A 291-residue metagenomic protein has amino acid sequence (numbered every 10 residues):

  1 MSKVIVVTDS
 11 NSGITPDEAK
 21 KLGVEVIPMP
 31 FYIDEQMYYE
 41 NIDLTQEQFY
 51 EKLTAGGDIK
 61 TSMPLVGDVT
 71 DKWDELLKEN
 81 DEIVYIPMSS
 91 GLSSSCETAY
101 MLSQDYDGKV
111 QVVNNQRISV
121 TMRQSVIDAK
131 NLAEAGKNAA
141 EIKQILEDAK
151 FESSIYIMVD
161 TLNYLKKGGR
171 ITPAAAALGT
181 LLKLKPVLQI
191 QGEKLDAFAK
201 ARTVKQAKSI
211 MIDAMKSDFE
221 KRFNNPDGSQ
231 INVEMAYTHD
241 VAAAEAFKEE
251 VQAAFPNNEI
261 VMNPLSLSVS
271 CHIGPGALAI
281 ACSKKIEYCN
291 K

Functional and structural regions predicted by a protein language model:
K3-I5, N11-E25, P30, E82 (+2 more regions): Mixed-charge interfacial surface used for oligomerization/domain docking and macromolecular partner engagement
I5-M63: N-terminal glycine-rich anion-binding loop in soluble enzyme alpha/beta folds
M37-D105, V110: Class I S-adenosyl-L-methionine
